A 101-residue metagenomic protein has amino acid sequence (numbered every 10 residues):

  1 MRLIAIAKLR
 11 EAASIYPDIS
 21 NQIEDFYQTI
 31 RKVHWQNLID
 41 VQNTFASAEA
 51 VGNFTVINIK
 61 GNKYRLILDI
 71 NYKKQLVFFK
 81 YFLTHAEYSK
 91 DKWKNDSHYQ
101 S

Functional and structural regions predicted by a protein language model:
M1-K63, Y72-L76, A86-S101: Basic, Lys/Arg-enriched alpha-helical interface segments
F79-L83: Catalytic Cys-His active-site segments of thiol-dependent hydrolases/isopeptidases
